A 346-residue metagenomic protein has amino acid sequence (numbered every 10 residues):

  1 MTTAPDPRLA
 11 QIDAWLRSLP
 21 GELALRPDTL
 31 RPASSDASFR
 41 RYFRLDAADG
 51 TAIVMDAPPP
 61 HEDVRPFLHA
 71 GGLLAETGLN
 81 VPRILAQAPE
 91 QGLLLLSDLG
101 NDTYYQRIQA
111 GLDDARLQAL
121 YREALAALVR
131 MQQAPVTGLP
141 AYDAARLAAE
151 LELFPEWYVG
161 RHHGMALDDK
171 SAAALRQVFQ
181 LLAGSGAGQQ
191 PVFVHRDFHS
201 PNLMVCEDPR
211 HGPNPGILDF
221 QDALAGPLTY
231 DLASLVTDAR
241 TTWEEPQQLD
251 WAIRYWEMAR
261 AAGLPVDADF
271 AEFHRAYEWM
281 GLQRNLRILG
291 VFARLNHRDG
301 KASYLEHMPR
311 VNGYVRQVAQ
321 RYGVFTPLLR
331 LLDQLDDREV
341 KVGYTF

Functional and structural regions predicted by a protein language model:
M1-L93, D102, V192, C206-N214 (+1 more regions): Conserved NTP-binding catalytic cores of kinases and kinase-like/nucleotidyltransferase enzymes across multiple kinase
R8, I12-A14, S18-E22, V136-R146 (+4 more regions): An alpha-helical support segment within catalytic cores of ATP-dependent transferases
F39-D46, V54, M131, F179-L232 (+1 more regions): Active-site acidic catalytic loop and adjacent metal/ATP-binding pocket of ATP-dependent phosphoryl transfer enzymes
R40-L147, L153, Y158-G164, S171 (+1 more regions): ATP-binding pocket architecture of kinase catalytic cores
F67, L117-A124, L147, A172-L175 (+4 more regions): Hydrophobic packing residues in well-ordered alpha-helices of helical domains and bundles
P155-H162, L228-P265, W279-D299, V311-V318: Active-site activation/catalytic loop segments of kinase-like enzymes and analogous catalytic loops in related
V266-R275: Histidine/acidic-rich helix-loop-helix segments that form or flank divalent-metal centers in metalloenzyme catalytic
R287-F346: ATP/Mg2+ or Mg2+-diphosphate-binding catalytic cores that bind nucleotide phosphates or diphosphates via glycine-rich
